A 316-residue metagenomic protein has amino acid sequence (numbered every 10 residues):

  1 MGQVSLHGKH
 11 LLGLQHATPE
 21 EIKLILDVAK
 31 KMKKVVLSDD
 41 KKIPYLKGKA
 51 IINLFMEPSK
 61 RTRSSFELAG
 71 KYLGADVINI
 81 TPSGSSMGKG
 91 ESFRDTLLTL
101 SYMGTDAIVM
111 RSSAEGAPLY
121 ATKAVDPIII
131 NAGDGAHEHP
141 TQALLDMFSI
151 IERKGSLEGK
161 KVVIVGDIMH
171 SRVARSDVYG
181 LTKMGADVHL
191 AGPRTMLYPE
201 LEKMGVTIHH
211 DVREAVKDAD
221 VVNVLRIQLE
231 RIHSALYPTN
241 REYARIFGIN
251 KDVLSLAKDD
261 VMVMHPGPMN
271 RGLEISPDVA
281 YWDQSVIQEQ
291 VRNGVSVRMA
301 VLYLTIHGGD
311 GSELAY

Functional and structural regions predicted by a protein language model:
M1-L68: Positively charged, low-complexity intrinsically disordered leader regions
D40-I151, R271: Phosphate/diphosphate ligand-binding glycine-rich loop within oxidoreductases
L46-I51, E158-K160, D260: Phosphate-coordination loops involved in phosphoryl transfer and adenosine-cofactor binding
M56-L68, E152-L225: Glycine-rich phosphate/diphosphate-binding loop of Rossmann-like nucleotide-binding domains
L73, A124-D126, M184, E202-M204 (+2 more regions): Short, structured coil segments at secondary-structure junctions
L201-D278: Rossmann-like adenosine-cofactor binding region
D260-V261, P266-Y316: Adenosine-phosphate binding glycine-rich loop
